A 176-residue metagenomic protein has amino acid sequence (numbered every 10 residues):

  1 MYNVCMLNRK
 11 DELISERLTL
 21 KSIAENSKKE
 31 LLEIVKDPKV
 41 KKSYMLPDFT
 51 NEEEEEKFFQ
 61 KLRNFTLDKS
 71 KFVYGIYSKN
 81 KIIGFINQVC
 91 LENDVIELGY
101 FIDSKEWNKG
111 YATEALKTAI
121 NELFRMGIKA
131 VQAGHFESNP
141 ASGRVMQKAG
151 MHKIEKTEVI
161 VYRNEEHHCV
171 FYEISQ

Functional and structural regions predicted by a protein language model:
M1-D37, V73-Q176: Acyl-donor (CoA/ACP) binding surface of acyl/acetyltransferases
K39-K61: Conserved GNAT-fold acetyl-CoA-binding loop/helix
E55-K57, R63, V145, H168: A generic membrane alpha-helix/interface feature
L62-R63, N87: Short secondary-structure capping micro-motifs at structural edges
N64-K69: Short loop/turn motifs at secondary-structure junctions and domain boundaries
